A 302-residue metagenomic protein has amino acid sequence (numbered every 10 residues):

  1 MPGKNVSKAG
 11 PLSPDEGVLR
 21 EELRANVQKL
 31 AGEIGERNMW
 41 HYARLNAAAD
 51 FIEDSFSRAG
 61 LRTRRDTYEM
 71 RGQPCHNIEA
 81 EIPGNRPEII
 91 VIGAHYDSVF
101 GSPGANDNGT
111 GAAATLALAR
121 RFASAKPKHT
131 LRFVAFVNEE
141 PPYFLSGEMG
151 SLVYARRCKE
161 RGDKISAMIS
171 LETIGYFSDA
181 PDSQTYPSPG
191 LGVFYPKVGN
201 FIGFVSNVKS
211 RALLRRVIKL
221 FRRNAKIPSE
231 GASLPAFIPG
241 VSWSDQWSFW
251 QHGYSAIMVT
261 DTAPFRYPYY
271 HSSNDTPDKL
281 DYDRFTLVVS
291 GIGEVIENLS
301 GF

Functional and structural regions predicted by a protein language model:
M1-A47, A59, D97, F265-D275: N-terminal capping segment at the start of a domain
A9-V18, I34-A43, R65-E69, V99-N108 (+4 more regions): Second-shell loop/turn segments in exported
P14, Q28-N85, E230-A232: A non-catalytic alpha/beta surface segment that caps or lines the substrate-entry region of metallo-dependent hydrolase
E22-K29, A43, A47-T63, T110 (+10 more regions): Extracytoplasmic/secreted proteins, especially bacterial periplasmic and envelope-associated proteins
V27, A31-N38, I52, F56-G60 (+12 more regions): Sec/Tat-exported extracytoplasmic proteins
E79, I89-G93, R132-A135, S166-L171 (+1 more regions): Structural recognition of the beta-strand scaffold that forms the well-ordered cores of secreted hydrolase catalytic
V99-K209, R215, I238-V241: Acidic/histidine-rich catalytic neighborhood of metal-dependent amide-processing enzymes
A167, F177-F302: Active-site-adjacent substrate-binding region of metalloamidase/peptidase-like peptide-processing proteins
